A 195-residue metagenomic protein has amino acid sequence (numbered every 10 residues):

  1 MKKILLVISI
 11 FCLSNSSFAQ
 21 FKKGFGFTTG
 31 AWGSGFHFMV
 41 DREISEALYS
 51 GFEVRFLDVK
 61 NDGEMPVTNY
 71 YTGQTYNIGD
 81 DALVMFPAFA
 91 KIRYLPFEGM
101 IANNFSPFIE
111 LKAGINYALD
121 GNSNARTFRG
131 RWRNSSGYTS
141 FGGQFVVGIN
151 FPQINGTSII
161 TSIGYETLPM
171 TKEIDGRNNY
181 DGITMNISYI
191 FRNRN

Functional and structural regions predicted by a protein language model:
I4-S14: Sec-dependent N-terminal signal peptides
A19-K23, S34, E46-S50, N103-I109 (+2 more regions): Outer-envelope beta-barrel architecture signal
Q20-S34, I163-P169: Transmembrane beta-strand segments that form the barrel wall of outer-membrane beta-barrel proteins
F21, W32-F36, A82-A88, F105 (+2 more regions): Residues that define the transmembrane beta-barrel architecture of outer-membrane proteins
K23-G26, G73-D80, R129-S135, M170-R177: Extracellular loop and loop/strand-boundary signature of outer-membrane beta-barrel proteins
F36-F38, A90, I109, F145-V147 (+2 more regions): Membrane-embedded beta-strands of outer-membrane beta-barrel proteins, especially the hydrophobic/small aromatic
R42-T127, Q153, F191: Gram-negative (and chloroplast) outer-membrane scaffold detector with strong preference for beta-barrel transmembrane
F89-R93, N179-N195: Outer-membrane beta-barrel "beta-signal"
